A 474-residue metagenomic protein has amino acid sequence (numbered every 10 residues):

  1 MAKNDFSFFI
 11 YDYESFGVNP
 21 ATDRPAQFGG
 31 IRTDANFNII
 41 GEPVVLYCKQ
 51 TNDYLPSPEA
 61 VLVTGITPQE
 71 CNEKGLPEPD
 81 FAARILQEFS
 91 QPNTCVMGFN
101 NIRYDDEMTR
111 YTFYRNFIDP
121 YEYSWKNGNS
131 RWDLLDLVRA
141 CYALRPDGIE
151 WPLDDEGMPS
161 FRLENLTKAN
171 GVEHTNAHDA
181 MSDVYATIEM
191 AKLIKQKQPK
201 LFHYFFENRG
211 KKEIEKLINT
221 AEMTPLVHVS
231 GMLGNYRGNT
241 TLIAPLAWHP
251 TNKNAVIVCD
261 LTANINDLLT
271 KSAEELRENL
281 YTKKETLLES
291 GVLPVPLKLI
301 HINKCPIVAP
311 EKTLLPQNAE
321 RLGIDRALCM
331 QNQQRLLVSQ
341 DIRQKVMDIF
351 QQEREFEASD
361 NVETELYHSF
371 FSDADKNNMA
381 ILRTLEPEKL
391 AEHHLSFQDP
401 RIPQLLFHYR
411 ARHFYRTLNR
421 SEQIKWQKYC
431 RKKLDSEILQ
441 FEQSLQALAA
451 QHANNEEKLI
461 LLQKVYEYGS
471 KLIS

Functional and structural regions predicted by a protein language model:
M1-S7: N-terminal accessory regions of nucleic-acid-interacting proteins
I10-D12, D260: Short hydrophobic beta-strand that contains or immediately precedes a catalytic carboxylate
E14-A21: Short acidic, Gly/Ser-rich segments with clustered Asp/Glu that frequently serve as metal-coordination loops in enzyme
D23-F28, R32-T33, N38-I66, Q87-P199 (+3 more regions): Metal-dependent phosphoesterase core characteristic of DEDDh/y 3'-5' exonuclease domains
T64-F81, E88: Metal-dependent phosphoesterase signature
E207-L288: Acidic catalytic cores of enzymes that act on phosphate-bearing nucleotides/polynucleotides
L269, R277-S474: Non-catalytic terminal regions of proteins
